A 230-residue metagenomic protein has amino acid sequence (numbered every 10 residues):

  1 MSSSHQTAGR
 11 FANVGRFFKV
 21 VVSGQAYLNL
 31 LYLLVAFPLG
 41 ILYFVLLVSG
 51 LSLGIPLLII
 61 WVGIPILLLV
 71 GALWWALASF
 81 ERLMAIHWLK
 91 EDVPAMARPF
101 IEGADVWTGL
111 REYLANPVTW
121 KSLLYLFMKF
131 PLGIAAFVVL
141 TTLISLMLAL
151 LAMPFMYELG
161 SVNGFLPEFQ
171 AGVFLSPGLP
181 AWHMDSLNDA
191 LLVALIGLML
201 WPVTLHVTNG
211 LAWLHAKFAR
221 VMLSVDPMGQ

Functional and structural regions predicted by a protein language model:
M1-V20, W88-A115: Short, charged cytosolic
S2-F17, F169-A190, G197-Q230: Cytosolic/matrix-facing juxtamembrane and C-terminal tails of multi-pass cellular membrane proteins
S2-V48, E158, V162, W182: Cytosolic-side membrane-entry/anchor segment at the start of a transmembrane helix
A26-G50, M84, L110-T141, L151 (+4 more regions): Short, structured motif recognition centered on aromatic/hydrophobic residues
L39-I59, V139-F169: Juxtamembrane "helix exit" motif at the C-terminal ends of alpha-helical transmembrane segments in multi-pass membrane
L51-P65, A181-I196: Hydrophobic alpha-helical transmembrane segments
L53-E91, L150, V203-H206: Hydrophobic alpha-helical membrane-embedded segments
V93-F127, F169-H183: Short membrane-interface loop/juxtamembrane segments of multi-pass integral membrane proteins
